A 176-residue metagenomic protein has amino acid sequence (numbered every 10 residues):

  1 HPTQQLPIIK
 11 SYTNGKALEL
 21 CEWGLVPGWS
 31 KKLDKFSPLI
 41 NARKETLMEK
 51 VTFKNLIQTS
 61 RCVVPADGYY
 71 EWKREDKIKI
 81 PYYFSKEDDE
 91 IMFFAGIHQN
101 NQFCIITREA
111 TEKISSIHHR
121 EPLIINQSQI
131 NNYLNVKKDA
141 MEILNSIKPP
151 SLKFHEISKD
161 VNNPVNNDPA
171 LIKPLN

Functional and structural regions predicted by a protein language model:
H1-N176: Short linear sequence motif anchored by a di-proline
